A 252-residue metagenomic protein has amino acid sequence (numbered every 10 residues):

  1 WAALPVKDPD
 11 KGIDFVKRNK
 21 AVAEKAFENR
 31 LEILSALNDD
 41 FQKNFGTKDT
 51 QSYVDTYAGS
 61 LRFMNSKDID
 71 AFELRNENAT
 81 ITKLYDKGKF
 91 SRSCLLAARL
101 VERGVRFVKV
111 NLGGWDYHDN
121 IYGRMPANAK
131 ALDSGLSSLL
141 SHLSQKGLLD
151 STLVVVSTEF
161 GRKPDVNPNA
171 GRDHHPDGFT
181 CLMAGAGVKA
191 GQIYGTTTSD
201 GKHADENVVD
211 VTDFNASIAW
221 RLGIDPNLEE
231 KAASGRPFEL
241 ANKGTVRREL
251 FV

Functional and structural regions predicted by a protein language model:
W1-V252: Ligand-binding pockets and gating/stacking loops
